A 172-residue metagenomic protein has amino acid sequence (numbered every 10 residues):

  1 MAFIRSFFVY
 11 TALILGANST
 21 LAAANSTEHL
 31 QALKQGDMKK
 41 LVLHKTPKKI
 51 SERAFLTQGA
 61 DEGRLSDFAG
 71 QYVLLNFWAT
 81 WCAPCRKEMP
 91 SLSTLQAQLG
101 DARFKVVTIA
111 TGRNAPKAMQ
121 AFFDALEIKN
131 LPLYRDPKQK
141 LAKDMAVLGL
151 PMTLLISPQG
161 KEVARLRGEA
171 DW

Functional and structural regions predicted by a protein language model:
M1-E52: N-terminal targeting signals for export/organelle localization
I50-S51, V73, L150-P151: Short loop/turn microsegments at loop-to-beta-strand junctions
Q58, F68, P158: Short, ordered coil/turn segments that flank beta-strands lining enzyme active or ligand-binding pockets
G63-R86: Short active-site neighborhood of thiol/selenol oxidoreductases, capturing the structured segment around
A69-Q71, D101, I128-N130, V147: Active-site acidic short loop of glycosyltransferases
K87-L126, P137-K143: Structural microenvironment flanking redox-active thiols in thiol-disulfide oxidoreductases
D124-K129, R135-W172: Thiol/disulfide oxidoreductase modules built on the thioredoxin-like
